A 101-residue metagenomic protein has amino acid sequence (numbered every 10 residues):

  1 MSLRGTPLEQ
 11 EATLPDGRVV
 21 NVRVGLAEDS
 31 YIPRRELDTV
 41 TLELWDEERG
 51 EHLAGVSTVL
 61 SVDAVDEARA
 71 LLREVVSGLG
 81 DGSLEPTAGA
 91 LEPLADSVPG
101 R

Functional and structural regions predicted by a protein language model:
M1-E28, L94-D96: Negatively charged, low-complexity tracts enriched in Asp/Glu with abundant Ser/Thr
S2, Q10, D38-V40, V62 (+1 more regions): Broad hydrophobic/π-residue packing in well-ordered secondary structure
S2, V22-V24, P33, L72 (+1 more regions): Proteins with a high burden of low-complexity, intrinsically disordered sequence enriched in S/T/G/P/A and R, requiring
T6, T13, T39-T41, T58 (+1 more regions): Residue-identity detector for threonine
N21-A54: A short, structured beta-strand/loop element
D46-R101: Mixed-charge, Lys/Arg-enriched low-complexity segments
